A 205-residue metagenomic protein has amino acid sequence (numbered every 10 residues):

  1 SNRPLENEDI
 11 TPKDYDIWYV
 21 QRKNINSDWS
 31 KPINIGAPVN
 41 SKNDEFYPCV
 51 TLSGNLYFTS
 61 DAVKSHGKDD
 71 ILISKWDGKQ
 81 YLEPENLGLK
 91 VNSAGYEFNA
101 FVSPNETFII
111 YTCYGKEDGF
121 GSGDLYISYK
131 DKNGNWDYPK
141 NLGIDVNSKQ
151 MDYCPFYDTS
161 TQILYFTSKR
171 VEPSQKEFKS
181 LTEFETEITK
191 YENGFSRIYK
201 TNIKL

Functional and structural regions predicted by a protein language model:
S1-L205: Short, conserved micro-motifs composed of acidic
